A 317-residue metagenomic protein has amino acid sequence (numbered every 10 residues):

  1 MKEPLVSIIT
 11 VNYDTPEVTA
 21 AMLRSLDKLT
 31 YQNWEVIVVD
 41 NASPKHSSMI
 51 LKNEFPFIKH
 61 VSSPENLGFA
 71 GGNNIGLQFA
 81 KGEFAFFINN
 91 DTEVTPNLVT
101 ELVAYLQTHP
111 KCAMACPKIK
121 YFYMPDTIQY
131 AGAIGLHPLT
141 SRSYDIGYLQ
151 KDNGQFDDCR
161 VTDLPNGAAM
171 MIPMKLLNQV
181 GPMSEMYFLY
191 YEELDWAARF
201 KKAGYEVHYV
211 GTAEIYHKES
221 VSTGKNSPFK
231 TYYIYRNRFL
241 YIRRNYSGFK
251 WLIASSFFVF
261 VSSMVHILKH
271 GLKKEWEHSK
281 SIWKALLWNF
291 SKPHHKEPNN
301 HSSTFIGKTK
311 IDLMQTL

Functional and structural regions predicted by a protein language model:
D14, L26, N41-S43, L67: Conserved short acidic donor-positioning loop in nucleotide-sugar-dependent glycosyltransferases
M22, S62-A80, N90-T92, E101: Glycine-rich, basic loop-to-helix element that forms the pyrophosphate-binding segment of sugar-nucleotide handling
R24-N33: Short, acidic, metal-binding catalytic loop of nucleotide-sugar glycosyltransferases
W34-A42, V61-S63: Short beta-strand/loop segment that forms part of the nucleotide-sugar
A85: Short aromatic/hydrophobic "clamp" motif used to bind/position activated sugar donors
E93, T100-P182, M186, L194: Acidic/His-rich active-site region of diverse nucleotide-sugar glycosyltransferases
L176-L189, L194-Y216: Catalytic donor-sugar/metal-binding loop of nucleotide-sugar-dependent glycosyltransferases
F229, Y233-I234, F249-L317: Non-catalytic, C-terminal membrane-associated alpha-helical segments of glycosyltransferases
